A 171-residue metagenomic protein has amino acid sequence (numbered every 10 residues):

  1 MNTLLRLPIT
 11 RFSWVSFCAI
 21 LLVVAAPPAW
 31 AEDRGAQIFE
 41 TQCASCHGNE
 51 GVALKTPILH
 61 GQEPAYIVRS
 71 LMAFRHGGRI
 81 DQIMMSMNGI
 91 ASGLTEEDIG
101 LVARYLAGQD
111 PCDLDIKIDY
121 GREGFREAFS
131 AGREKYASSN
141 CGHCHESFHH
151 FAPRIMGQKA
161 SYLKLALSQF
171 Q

Functional and structural regions predicted by a protein language model:
M1-F12: N-terminal secretory signal peptides that target proteins for export/translocation
S13-A25: Bacterial N-terminal signal peptides
A31-N49, D115, Y120-S147, K159: Sequence/structural segment immediately N-terminal to covalent heme-attachment motifs in c-type and related
R34, I38, Y66-R69, S86-G89 (+3 more regions): Extracytoplasmic/secreted proteins, especially bacterial periplasmic and envelope-associated proteins
A36-G61, A65-A73: N-terminal targeting signals for Sec/Tat export/insertion, comprising classic cleavable signal peptides
E40-C43, T56, P64, M84 (+5 more regions): Disulfide-stabilized extracellular ectodomain repeats and their linkers
A53-H60, F74-D110, L114-R122, H150-M156 (+1 more regions): Axial heme c-ligation environment in periplasmic c-type cytochrome domains
P64-F74, A160-Q171: Short microdomains enriched in Cys/His and/or Lys/Arg
